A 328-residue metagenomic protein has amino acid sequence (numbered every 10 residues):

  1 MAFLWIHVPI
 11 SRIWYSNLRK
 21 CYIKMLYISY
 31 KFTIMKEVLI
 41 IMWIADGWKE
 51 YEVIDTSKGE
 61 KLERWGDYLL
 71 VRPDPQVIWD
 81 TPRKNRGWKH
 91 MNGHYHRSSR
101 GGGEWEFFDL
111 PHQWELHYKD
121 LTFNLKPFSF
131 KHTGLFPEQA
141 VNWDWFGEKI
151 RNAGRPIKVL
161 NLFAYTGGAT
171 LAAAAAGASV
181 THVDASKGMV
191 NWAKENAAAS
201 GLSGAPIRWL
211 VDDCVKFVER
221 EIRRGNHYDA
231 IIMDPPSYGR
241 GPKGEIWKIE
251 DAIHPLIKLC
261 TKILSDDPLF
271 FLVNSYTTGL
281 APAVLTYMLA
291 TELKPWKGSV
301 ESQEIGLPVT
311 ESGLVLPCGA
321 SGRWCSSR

Functional and structural regions predicted by a protein language model:
W48-R64, L70-P137, D144: Non-catalytic substrate-recognition/targeting regions of SAM-dependent transferases
P156-L162: Conserved class I S-adenosyl-L-methionine
T166-A178: Conserved SAM-binding loop of SAM-dependent methyltransferases across substrates and taxa, primarily the Class I
S179-D184: Conserved SAM-binding motif I beta-strand of class I
S186-M189, V211-V215, Y228-L259: Mobile active-site "lid"/loop adjacent to the S-adenosyl-L-methionine
V190-A230: S-adenosyl-L-methionine
P268-R328: C-terminal catalytic and target-recognition region of SAM-dependent MTase-like enzymes, primarily methyltransferases
